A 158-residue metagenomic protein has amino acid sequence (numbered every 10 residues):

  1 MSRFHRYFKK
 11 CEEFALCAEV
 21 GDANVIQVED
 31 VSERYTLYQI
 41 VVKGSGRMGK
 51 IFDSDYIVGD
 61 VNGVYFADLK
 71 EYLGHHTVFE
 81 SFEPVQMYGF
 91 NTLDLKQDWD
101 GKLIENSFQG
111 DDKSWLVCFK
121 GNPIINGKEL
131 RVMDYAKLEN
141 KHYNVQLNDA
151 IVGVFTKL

Functional and structural regions predicted by a protein language model:
M1-L158: Jelly-roll (double-stranded beta-helix
